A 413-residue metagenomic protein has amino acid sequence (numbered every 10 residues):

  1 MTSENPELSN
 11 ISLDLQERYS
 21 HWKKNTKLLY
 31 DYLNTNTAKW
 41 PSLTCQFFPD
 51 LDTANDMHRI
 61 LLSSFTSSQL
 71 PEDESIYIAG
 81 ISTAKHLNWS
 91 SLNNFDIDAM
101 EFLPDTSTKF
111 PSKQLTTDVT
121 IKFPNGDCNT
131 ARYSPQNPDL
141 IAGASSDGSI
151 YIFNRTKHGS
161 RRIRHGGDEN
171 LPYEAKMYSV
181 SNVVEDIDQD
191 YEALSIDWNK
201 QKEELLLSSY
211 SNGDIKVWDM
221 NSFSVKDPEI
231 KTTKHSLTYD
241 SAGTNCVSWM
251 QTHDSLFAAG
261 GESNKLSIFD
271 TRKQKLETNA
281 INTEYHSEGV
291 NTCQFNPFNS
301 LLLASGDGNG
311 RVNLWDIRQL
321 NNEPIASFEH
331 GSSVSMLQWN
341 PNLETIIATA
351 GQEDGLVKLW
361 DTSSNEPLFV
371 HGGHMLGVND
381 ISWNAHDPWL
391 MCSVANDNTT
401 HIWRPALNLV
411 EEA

Functional and structural regions predicted by a protein language model:
T2-P41, D50-I121, G148-E185, N221-E229: Beta-propeller domains
T35-T37, T120-F123, V184-D188, S236-S241 (+3 more regions): Surface loop/turn motifs at the tips and blade-to-blade linkers of beta-strand repeat domains
S42-P49, G126-Y133, D188-W198, T238-M250 (+4 more regions): Canonical WD40 repeat/beta-propeller blade segments in eukaryotic WD-repeat proteins
D52-L61, P138-A142, K202-S208, Q251-A259 (+9 more regions): Structural hallmark of WD40 beta-propellers
S67-I76, D147-Y151, Y191-L194, N212-K216 (+10 more regions): Short coil/turn segments within WD40 beta-propeller repeats
S82, R155-T156, M220-F223, T271-Q274 (+3 more regions): Short loop/turn segments that connect beta-strands within beta-propeller blades
K122-N125, A131-S255: Fungal eukaryote-biased detector of long internal structured cores
L302-A413: Structured C-terminal portions of repeat-based eukaryotic scaffold domains
